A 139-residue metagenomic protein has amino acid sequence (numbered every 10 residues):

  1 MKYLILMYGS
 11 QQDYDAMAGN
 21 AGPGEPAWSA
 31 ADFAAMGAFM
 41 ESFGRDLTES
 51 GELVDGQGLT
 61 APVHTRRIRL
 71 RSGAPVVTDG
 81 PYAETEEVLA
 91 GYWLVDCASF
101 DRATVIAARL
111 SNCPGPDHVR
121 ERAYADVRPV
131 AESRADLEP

Functional and structural regions predicted by a protein language model:
M1-P139: Conserved, structured core segments of small domains
